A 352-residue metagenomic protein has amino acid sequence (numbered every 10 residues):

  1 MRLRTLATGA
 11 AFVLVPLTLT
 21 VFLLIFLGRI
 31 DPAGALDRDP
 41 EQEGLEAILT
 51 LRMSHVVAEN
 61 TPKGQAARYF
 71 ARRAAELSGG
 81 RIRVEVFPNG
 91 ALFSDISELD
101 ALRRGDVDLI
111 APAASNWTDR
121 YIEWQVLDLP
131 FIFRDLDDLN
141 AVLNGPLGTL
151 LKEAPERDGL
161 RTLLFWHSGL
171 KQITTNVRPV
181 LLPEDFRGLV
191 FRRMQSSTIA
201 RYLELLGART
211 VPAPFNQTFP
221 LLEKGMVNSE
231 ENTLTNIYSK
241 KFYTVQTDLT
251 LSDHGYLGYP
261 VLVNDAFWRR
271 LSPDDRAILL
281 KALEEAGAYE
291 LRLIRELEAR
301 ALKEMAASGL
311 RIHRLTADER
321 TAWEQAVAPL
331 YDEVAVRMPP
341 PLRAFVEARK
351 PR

Functional and structural regions predicted by a protein language model:
R2-F133, T162-R352: N-terminal secretory/targeting leader peptides
R134-R157: Short, solvent-exposed loop/beta-turn-alpha elements that line the ligand-binding surface or hinge of extracytoplasmic
